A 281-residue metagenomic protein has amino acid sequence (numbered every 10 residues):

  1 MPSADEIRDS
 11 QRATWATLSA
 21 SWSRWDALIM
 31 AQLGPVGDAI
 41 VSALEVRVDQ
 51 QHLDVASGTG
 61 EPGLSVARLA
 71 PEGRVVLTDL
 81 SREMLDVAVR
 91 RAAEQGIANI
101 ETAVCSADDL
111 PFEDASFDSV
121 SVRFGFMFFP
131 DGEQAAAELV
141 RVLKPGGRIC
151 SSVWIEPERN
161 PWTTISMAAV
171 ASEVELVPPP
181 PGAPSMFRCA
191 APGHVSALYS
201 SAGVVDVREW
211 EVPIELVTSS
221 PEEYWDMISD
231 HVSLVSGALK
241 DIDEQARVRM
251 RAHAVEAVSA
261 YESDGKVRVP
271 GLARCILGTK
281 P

Functional and structural regions predicted by a protein language model:
P2-T14, S21, W25-L33, T59-E61 (+1 more regions): Conserved Class I S-adenosyl-L-methionine
A31-Q50, S65: Conserved alpha-helix/loop element of class I SAM-dependent methyltransferases that forms part of the SAM/SAH-binding
Q51-L110, S119, Q134: Class I SAM-dependent methyltransferase SAM/SAH-binding core
L53, S116-F124, A273-C275: Short SAM/SAH-binding signature in class I
A70, A92, V170, Y199 (+2 more regions): Conserved hydrophobic residues forming the short capping helix/wall of the S-adenosyl-L-methionine
D118-G132, I155: A short SAM/SAH-binding and catalytic strip from SAM-dependent methyltransferases
E133-R148: A short glycine-rich, Lys/Arg-flanked "PGG" loop and its adjoining helix->strand segment in the class I
R148-L176: Conserved class I S-adenosyl-L-methionine
